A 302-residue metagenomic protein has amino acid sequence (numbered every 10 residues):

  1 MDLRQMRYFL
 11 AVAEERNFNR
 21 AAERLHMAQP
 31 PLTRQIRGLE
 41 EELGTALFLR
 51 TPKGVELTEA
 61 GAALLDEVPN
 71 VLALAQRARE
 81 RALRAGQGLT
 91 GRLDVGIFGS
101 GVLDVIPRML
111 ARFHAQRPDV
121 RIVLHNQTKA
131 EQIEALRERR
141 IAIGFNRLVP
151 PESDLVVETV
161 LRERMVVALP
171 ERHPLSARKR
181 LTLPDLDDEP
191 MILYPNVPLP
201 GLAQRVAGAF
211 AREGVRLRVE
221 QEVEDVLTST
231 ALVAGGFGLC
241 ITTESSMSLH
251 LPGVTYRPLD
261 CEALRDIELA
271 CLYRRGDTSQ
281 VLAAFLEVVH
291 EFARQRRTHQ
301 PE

Functional and structural regions predicted by a protein language model:
V12-P31: Short helix-boundary/capping micro-motifs
E40-E59, L72: A short LG(V/I)-centered, amphipathic sequence patch enriched for acidic residue(s) preceding the LG motif
E42-L43, L64-G86, M109: Alpha-helical linker/hinge and terminal dimerization helices associated with HTH transcriptional regulators
T90-S153, E222-V223: Central regulatory/effector-binding core of bacterial HTH transcription factors
V105, T255-E302: A late-sequence structural motif
T128-I141, N146-R147, N196-R257: Hydrophobic hinge/microswitch elements
S153-T159, E163-R164, A168, R178 (+1 more regions): Beta-alpha-beta core module
P190-E213, S279-E287, A293-P301: Secondary-structure junction motif
